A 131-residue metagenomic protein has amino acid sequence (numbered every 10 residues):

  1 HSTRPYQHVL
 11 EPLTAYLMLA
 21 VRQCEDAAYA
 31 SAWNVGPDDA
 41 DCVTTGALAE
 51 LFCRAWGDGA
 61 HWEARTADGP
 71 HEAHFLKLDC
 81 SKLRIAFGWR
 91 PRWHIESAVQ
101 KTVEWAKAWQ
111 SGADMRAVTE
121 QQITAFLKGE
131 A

Functional and structural regions predicted by a protein language model:
H1-E11, P37-D41: Glycine-rich "substrate-gating" loop/helix at the edge of Rossmann-like oxidoreductase active sites
Y6-W33, E50-R54: Alpha-helical substrate-binding/gating segment
V9, A32, D68-R90, S111: Conserved C-terminal active-site "lid" loop/helix of NAD(P)H-dependent oxidoreductases that clamps the redox cofactor
P12, Y16, V35, L48 (+2 more regions): Non-catalytic, hydrophobic alpha-helical segments
L19-V35, A60, Q110-V118: Core catalytic loop region at the nicotinamide-binding pocket of NAD(P)H-dependent oxidoreductases
A30-W33, G46-A49, G57-F75, A117-Q122: C-terminal "lid/loop" region of Rossmann-like NAD(P)-dependent oxidoreductases
V43-A55, A98-T102: PAPS/PAP-binding and catalytic site of the sulfotransferase fold
I95-A131: Amphipathic terminal alpha-helices
